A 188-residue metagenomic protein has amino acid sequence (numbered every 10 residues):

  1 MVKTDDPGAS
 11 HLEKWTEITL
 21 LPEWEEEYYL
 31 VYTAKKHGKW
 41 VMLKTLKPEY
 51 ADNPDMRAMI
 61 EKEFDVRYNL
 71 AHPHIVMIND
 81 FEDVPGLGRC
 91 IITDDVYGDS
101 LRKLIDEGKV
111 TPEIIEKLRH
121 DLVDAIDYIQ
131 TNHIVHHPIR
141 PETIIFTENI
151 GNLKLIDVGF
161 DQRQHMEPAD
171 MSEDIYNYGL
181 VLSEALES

Functional and structural regions predicted by a protein language model:
P7-K36: ATP-binding glycine-rich phosphate-binding loop
Y50-N69: AlphaC helix of the eukaryotic protein kinase fold
M77-R89: Short beta-strand micro-motifs within the conserved protein kinase catalytic domain, predominantly in the N-lobe
G86-S100: Conserved short submotifs of the Hanks-type protein kinase catalytic core that shape the nucleotide-binding pocket
S100-V110: AlphaC helix of the protein kinase catalytic domain
L118-R119: Activation segment signature within eukaryotic-like protein kinase domains
Q130-T147: Catalytic-loop of the protein kinase fold
K154, F160-S188: C-lobe/activation-segment region of protein kinase-like
